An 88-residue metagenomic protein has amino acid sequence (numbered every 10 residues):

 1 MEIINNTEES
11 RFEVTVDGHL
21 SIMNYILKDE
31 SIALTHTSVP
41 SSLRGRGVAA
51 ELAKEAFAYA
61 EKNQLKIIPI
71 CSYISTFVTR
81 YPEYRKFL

Functional and structural regions predicted by a protein language model:
M1-T35: N-terminal first-folded block
R11-E13, S31, V48, A60 (+1 more regions): Generic alpha-helical hydrophobic packing signal
A33, S38, P69: Conserved beta-strand segments that form the floor/walls of ligand-binding pockets within enzyme and binding domains
S38-R44: A short, internal acetyl-CoA/4′-phosphopantetheine-binding micro-motif in the GNAT/acyltransferase core
G45-A56: Conserved acetyl-CoA-binding loop-helix of GNAT-fold acetyltransferases
E55-L88: C-terminal structural segments of small proteins and small subunits
